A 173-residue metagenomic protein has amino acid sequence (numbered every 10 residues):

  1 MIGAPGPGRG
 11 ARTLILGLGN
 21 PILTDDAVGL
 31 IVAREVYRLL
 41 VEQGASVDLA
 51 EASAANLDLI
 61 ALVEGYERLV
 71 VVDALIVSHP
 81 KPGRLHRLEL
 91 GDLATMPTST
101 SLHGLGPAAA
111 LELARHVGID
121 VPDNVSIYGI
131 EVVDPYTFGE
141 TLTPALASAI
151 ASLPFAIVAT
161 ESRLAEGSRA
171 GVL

Functional and structural regions predicted by a protein language model:
M1-P122, I127-V132, E140-S152, A156-L173: N-terminal catalytic or cofactor-binding beta/alpha core of small enzyme domains
